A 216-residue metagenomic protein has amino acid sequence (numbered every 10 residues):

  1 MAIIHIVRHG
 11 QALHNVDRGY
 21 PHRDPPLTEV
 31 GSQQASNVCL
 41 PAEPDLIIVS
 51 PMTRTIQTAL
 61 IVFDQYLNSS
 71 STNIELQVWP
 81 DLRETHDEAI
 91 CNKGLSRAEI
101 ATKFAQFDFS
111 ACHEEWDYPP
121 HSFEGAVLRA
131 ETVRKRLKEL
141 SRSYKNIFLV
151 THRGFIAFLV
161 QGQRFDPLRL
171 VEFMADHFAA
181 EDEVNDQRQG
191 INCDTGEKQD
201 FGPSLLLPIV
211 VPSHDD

Functional and structural regions predicted by a protein language model:
M1-I4, V38, E84-Q106, S143 (+1 more regions): Acidic, low-complexity terminal tails and accessory targeting/binding regions of phosphate-metabolizing enzymes
A2-I74, A101, V127, R169: Active-site-proximal alpha-helix that buttresses catalytic centers in soluble enzyme cores
Q11, T53, L82-R83, G154-I156: Catalytic metal-binding/acid-base residues of hydrolase active sites
G19-P26, Q65-T132, F201: Phosphate-handling substructures
P41, I61-Q65, R136, F158 (+1 more regions): Active-site catalytic microenvironments for nucleophilic, acid-base chemistry
P41-A42, L137-K145: Glycine-rich phosphate-binding loop signature in dinucleotide/nucleotide-binding domains
M52, H152, R164: Flexible loop residues that form catalytic and substrate-binding hotspots at small-molecule/glycan-binding clefts
K135, L149-H152: His/acidic metal-ligating clusters that form di-metal
